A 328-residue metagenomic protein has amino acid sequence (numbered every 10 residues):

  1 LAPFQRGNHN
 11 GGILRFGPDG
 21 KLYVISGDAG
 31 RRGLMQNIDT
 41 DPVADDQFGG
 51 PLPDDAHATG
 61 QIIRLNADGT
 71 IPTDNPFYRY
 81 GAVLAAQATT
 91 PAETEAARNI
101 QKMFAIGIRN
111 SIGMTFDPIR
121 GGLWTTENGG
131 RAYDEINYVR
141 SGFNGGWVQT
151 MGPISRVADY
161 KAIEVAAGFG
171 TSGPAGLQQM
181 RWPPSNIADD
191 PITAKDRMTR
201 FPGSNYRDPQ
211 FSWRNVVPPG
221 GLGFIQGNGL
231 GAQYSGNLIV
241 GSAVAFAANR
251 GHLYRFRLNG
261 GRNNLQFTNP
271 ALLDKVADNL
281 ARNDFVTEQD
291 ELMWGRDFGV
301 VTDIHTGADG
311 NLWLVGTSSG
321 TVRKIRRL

Functional and structural regions predicted by a protein language model:
L1-R15: Asp-box/WD-like beta-propeller blade repeats and closely related beta-sheet repeat scaffolds
G12-L14, G113, T302-I304: Short, surface-exposed beta-strand/loop micro-motifs that present aromatic residues
G17, G107, D117, G129 (+2 more regions): A short, compositionally biased micro-patch
D19-G20, G121, S235-G236, D309-G310: Short coil/turn segments that connect the beta-strands within blades of beta-propeller domains
I25: A conserved catalytic-loop motif detector
D28-E291, G299: Beta-propeller domain segments
D303-L328: Blade-level signature of beta-propeller repeat domains, shared across WD40, Kelch, NHL, RCC1 and BNR/Asp-box propellers
